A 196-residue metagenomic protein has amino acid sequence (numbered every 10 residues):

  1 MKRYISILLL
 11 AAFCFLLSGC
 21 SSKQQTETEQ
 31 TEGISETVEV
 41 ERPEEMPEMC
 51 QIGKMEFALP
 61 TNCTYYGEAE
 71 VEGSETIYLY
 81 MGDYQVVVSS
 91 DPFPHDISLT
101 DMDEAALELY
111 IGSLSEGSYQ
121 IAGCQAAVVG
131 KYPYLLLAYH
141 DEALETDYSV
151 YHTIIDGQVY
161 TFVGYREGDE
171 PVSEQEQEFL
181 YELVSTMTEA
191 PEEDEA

Functional and structural regions predicted by a protein language model:
M1-I5, L9: Positively charged n-region of N-terminal signal peptides that target proteins for export
L16-G19: C-terminal motif of bacterial Sec signal peptides marking the signal peptidase cleavage site
S22-T61, G67, D194-A196: N-terminal, intrinsically disordered, polar/charged segments of Gram-positive cell-envelope systems that serve as
P43-M49, G73, V128-A138: Short, hydrophobic/aromatic-rich segments at coil-to-beta transitions
G53-E104: Secretory pathway targeting signatures of secreted, lumenal, and periplasmic proteins
T61-N62, M81-Q85, G130-Y132, T153-Y160: Short, solvent-exposed coil/turn segments at beta-strand boundaries
C63, T161-A196: Surface-exposed amphipathic alpha-helical segments
E108-D156: Signature of long, low-cysteine stretches enriched in small and polar/charged residues
